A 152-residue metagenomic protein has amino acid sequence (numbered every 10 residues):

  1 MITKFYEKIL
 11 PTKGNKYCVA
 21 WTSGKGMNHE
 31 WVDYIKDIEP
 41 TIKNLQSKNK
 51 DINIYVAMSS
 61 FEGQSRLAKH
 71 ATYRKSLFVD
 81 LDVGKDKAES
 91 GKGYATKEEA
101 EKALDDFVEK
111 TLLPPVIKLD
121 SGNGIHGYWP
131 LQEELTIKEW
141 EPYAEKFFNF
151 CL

Functional and structural regions predicted by a protein language model:
M1-S76, G84-Y94: DNA replication initiation on ssDNA origins
P11-G14, P40, P114-P115, P130 (+1 more regions): Proline-rich intrinsically disordered, low-complexity coils
D51-Q64, E98-P114: Conserved alpha/beta core surface patches that mediate binding of polyanionic ligands
A57-Q64, K85-D86, E99-A100, L119-G127: Generic hydrophobic segment detector
R74-L77, V83, E99-D105: Well-ordered, non-transmembrane segments within structured domains
S76-V79, V108, L112-E139: Histidine-centered divalent-metal-coordination microenvironment in nucleic-acid enzymes
A88-K110, L131-L152: Helical (often loop-to-helix) elements that flank the catalytic cores of nucleotide-handling enzymes
